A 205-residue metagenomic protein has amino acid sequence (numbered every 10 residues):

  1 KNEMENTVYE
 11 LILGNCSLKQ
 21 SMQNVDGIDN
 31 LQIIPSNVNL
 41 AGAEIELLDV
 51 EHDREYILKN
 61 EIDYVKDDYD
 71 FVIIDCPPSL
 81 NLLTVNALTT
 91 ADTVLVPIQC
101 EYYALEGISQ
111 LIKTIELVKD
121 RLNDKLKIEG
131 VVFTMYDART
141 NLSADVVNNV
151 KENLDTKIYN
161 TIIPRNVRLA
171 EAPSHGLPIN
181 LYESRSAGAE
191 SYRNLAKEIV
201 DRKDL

Functional and structural regions predicted by a protein language model:
K1-L205: P-loop NTP-binding core
